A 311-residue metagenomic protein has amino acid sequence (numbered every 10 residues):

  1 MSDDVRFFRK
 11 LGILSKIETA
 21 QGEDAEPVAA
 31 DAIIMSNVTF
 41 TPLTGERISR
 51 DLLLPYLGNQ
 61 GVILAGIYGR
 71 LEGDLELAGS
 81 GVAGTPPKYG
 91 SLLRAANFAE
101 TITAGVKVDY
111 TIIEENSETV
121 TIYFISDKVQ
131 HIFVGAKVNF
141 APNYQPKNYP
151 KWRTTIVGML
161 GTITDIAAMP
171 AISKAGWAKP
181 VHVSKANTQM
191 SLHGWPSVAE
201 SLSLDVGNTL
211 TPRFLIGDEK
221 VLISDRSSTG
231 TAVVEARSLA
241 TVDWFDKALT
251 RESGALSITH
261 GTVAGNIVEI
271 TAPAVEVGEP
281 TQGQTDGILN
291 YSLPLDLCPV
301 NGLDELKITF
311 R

Functional and structural regions predicted by a protein language model:
M1-R311: Signature of extracytoplasmic/envelope-associated structural regions
